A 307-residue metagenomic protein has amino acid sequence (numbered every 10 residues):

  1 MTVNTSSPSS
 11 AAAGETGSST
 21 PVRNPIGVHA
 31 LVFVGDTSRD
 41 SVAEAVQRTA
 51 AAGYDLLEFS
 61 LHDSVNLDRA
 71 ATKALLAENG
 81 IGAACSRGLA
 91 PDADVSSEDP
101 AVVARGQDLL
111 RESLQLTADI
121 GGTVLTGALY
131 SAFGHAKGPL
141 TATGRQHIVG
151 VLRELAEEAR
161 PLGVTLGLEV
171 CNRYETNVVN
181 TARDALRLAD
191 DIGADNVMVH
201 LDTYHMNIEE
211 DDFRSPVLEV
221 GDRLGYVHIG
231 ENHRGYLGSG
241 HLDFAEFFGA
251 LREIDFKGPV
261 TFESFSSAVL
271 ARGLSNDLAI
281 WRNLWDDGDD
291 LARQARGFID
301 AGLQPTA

Functional and structural regions predicted by a protein language model:
T2-A30, V34-A50, G121, V179 (+2 more regions): Histidine-acidic metal/acid-base catalytic patches
V3-N4, S9-A13, S18-P21, E78 (+3 more regions): Active-site acidic/histidine proton-transfer and metal-coordination neighborhood in alpha/beta enzyme cores
V32-V34, L61-D63, L89-P91, L129-F133 (+4 more regions): Active-site-proximal loop/turn and secondary-structure-junction residues that shape catalytic pockets, frequently
T49, L57, L76, G106 (+7 more regions): Conserved, mostly hydrophobic/aromatic
G53-L67, G193-N207: Extended hydrophobic secondary-structure segments
D55, F59-V149, R153, K257 (+2 more regions): Structural motif corresponding to the early beta-alpha repeats
E58, E169, E175, E210 (+1 more regions): Acidic-residue sensor for enzyme active/binding pockets
